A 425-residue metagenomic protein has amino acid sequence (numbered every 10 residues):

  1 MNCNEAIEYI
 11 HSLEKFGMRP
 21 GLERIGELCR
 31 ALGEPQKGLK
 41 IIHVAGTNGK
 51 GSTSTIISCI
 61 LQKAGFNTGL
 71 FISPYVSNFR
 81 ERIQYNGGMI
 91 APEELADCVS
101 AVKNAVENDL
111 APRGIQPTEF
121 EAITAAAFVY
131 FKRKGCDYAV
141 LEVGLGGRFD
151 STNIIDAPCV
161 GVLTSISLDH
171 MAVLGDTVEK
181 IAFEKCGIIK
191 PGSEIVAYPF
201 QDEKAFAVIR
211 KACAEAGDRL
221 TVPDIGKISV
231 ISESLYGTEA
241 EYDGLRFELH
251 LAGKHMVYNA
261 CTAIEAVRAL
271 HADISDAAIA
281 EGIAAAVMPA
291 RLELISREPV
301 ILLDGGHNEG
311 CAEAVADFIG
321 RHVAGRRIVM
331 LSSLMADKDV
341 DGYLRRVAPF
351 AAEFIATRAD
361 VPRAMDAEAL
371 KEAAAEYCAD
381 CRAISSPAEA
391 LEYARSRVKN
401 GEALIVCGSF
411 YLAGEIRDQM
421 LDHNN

Functional and structural regions predicted by a protein language model:
M1-N48, S52-N67, V76-N78, E194-K211: N-terminal leader/targeting and accessory segments in enzymes
L22, C29, E34-K37, K63-D156 (+1 more regions): ATP-dependent carboxylate-amine ligase catalytic core
G38, R133-K134, Y138-L141, F149-V162 (+3 more regions): Nucleotide phosphate-binding/pyrophosphate-handling subdomain across enzymes that bind or process nucleotide phosphates
I57-Q62, F131, A374, M420: Hydrophobic alpha-helical packing residues
I72, A197-F200, A212-S234, L249-K254 (+6 more regions): Beta-strand->loop->alpha-helix junctions that form or flank phosphate-binding loops in nucleotide-handling enzymes
L110-P112, A122, K134-E142, P158-H250 (+1 more regions): Acidic, Mg2+-coordinating active-site environments of NTP-dependent enzymes
F200-T221, Y236, R268, V300-I301 (+2 more regions): C-terminal helical cap/extension that packs against the catalytic core of soluble nucleotide-cofactor enzymes
S409: Active-site-proximal loop/hinge segments that shape catalytic or ion-binding/gating pockets
